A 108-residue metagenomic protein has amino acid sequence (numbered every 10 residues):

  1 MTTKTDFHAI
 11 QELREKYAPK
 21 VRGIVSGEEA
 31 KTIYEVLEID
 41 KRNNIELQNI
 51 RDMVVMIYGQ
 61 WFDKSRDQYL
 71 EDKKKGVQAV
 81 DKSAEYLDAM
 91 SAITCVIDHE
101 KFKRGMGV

Functional and structural regions predicted by a protein language model:
M1-G27, K103-M106: Extreme N-terminal leader/activation tails
T2-K4, G23, G59, V80 (+1 more regions): Intrinsic disorder/low-complexity segments
T3-D6, I33, C95: N-terminal compositionally biased, intrinsically disordered segments and leader/signal-like regions
H8-K20, D40-D81: Amphipathic alpha-helical oligomerization segments
K20, I24, E35, M53 (+3 more regions): Detector for intrinsically disordered, low-structure N-terminal pre-sequences
E28, T32, I39-K41, E46 (+3 more regions): Alpha-helical oligomerization interfaces
Y58, T94-I97, K101: A structural signal for well-ordered alpha-helices, especially hydrophobic packing surfaces of coiled-coils
